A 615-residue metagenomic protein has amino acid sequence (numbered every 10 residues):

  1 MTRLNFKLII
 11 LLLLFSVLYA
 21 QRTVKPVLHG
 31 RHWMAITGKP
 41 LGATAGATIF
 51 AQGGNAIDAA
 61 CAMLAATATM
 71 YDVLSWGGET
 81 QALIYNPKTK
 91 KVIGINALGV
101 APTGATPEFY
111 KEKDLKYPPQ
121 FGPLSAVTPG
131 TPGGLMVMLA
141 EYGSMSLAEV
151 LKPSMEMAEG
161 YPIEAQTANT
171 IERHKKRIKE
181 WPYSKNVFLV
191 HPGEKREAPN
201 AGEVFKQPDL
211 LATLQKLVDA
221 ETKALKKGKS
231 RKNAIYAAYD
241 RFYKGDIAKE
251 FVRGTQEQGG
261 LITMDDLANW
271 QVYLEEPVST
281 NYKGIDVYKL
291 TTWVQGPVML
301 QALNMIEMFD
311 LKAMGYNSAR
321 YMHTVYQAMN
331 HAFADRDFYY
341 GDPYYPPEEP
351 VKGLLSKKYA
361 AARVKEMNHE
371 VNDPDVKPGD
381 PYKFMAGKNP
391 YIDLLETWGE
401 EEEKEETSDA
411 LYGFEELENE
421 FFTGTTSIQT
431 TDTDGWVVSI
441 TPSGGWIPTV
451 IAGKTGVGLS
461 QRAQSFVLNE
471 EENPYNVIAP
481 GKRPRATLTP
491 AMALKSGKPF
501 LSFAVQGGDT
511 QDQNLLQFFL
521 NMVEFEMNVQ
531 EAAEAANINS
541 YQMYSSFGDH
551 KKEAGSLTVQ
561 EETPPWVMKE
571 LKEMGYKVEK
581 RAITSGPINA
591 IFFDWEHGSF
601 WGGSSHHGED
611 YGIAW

Functional and structural regions predicted by a protein language model:
M1-Q21: Bacterial Sec-dependent N-terminal signal peptides
Q21-T44, T48, Q52-A237, F242-V294 (+1 more regions): Noncatalytic scaffold domains of N-terminal-nucleophile
W33-I36, I93-A97, I285-T292, V298-N304 (+6 more regions): Short, well-ordered beta-strand elements
T69-G94, R253, Q258-T263, E405-A410 (+6 more regions): Active-site rim segments in enzyme catalytic domains, especially the processed small/beta chain of N-terminal
V100, G445-I447, G507-G508: A short acidic/small-residue loop/turn micro-motif
G296-K312, A493-L501, G508-A533: M16/insulysin-pitrilysin zinc metalloprotease superfamily fold
L311-S443, K454, A582: Internal maturation/activation junctions in enzymes
D434, K482-R483, L515-L516, M522-I583: Extended C-terminal subregions enriched in glycine
